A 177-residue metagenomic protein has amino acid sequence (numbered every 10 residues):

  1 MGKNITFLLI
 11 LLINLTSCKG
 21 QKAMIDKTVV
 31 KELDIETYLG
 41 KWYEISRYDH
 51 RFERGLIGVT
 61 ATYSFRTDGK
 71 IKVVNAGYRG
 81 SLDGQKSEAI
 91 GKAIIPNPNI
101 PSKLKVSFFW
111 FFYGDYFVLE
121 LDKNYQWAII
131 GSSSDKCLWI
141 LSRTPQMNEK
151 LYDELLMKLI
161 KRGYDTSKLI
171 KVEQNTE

Functional and structural regions predicted by a protein language model:
M1-K3: N-terminal hydrophobic targeting signals that begin at the initiator methionine
I5-I13: Sec-dependent N-terminal signal peptides
N14, C18-E177: A beta-rich soluble binding module of mature secreted/lumenal proteins
